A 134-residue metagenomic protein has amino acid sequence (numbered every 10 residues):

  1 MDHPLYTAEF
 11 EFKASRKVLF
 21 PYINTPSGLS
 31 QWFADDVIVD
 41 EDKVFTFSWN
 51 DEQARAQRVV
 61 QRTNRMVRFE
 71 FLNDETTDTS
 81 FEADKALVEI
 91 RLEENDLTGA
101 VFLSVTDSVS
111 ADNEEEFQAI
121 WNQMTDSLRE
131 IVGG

Functional and structural regions predicted by a protein language model:
M1-I38: Hydrophobic ligand-binding cavity/cleft-lining segments
H3-E9, V44, Q53, M66 (+2 more regions): Intrinsic-disorder/low-complexity, polar/charged segments enriched in Ser/Thr/Lys/Arg/Asp/Glu/Gln
E9-K13, T46-S48, Q57, R91: Generic structural detector for well-ordered beta-strands
L19-F20, L29, R58, F69 (+3 more regions): Hydrophobic pocket/interface hotspot
I38, E52-T98, S108: Hydrophobic-ligand binding "helix-grip"
V39-T46: Short coil-to-beta transition motif at edge beta-strands of beta-rich domains
S108-G134: A conserved amphipathic terminal alpha-helix motif
